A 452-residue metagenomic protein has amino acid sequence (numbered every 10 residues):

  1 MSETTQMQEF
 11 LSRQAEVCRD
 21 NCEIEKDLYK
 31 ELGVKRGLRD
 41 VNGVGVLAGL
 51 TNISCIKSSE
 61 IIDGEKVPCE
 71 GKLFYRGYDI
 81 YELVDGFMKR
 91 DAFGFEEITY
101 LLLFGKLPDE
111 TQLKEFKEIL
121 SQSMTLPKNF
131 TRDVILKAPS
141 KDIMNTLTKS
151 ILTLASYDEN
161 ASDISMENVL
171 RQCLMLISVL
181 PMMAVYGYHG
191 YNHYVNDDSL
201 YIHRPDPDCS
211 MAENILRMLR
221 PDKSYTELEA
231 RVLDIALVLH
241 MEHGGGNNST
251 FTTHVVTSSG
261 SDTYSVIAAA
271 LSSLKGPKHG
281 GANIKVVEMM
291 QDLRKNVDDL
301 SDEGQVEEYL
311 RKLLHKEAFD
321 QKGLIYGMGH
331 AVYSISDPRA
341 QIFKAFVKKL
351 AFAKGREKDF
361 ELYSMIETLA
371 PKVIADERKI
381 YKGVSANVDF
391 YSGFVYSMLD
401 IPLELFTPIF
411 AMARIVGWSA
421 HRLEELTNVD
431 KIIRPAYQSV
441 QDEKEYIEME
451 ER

Functional and structural regions predicted by a protein language model:
M1-R452: Non-transmembrane, aqueous-exposed alpha-helical and coiled segments at domain scale
